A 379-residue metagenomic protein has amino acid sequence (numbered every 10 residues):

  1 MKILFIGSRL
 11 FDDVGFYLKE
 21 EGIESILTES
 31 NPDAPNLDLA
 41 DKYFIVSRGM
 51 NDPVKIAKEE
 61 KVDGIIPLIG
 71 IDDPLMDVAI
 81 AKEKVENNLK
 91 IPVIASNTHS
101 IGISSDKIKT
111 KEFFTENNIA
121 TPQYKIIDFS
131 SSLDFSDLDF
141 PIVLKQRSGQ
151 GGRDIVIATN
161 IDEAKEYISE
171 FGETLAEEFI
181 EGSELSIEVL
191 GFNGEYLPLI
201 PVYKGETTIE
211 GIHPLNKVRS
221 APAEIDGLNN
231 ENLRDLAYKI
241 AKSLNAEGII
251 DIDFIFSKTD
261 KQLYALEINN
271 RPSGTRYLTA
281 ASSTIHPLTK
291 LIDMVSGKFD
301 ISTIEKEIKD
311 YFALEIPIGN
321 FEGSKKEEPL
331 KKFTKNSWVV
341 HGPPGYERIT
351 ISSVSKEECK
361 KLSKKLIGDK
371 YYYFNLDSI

Functional and structural regions predicted by a protein language model:
M1-S96, K370-S378: ATP-binding N-terminal substructure of ATP-dependent carboxylate-amine bond-forming enzymes
I3-I6, E24-E29, Y124-I126, I142 (+3 more regions): Short, hydrophobic beta-strand segments that form beta-sheet elements in well-ordered domains
Y43-G49, K125-F129, V156-T159: Short acidic-hydrophobic, aromatic-tinged amphipathic segments that line or gate anion-handling sites
E86-D154: A conserved helix-loop-beta module that forms one wall/lid of the active-site cleft in ATP-utilizing catalytic domains
A120-P122, P141-L144, R153-S186, I212-R219 (+3 more regions): Conserved ATP-binding module of the ATP-grasp superfamily
E178-N245, N269-S296: ATP-dependent carboxylate/phosphate-activation module, predominantly the ATP-grasp catalytic core and closely related
A241-T279, T303-E307, G319-E322: Conserved metal-phosphate-binding beta-hairpin within the catalytic cores of diverse ATP-dependent phosphoryl-transfer
K290-I379: Peripheral (often C-terminal) accessory segments that flank ATP-dependent C-N-forming ligase machineries
